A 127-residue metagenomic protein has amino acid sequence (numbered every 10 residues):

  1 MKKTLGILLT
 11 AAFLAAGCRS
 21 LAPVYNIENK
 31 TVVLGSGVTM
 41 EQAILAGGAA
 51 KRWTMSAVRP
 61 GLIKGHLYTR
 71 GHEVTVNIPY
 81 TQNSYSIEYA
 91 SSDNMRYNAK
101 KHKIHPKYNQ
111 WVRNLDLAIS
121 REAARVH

Functional and structural regions predicted by a protein language model:
K2-L8: Sec-dependent signal peptide recognition, specifically the positively charged N-region followed immediately by
L14-G17: C-terminal motif of bacterial Sec signal peptides marking the signal peptidase cleavage site
R19-H127: Ser/Thr-rich, low-complexity intrinsically disordered terminal regions
